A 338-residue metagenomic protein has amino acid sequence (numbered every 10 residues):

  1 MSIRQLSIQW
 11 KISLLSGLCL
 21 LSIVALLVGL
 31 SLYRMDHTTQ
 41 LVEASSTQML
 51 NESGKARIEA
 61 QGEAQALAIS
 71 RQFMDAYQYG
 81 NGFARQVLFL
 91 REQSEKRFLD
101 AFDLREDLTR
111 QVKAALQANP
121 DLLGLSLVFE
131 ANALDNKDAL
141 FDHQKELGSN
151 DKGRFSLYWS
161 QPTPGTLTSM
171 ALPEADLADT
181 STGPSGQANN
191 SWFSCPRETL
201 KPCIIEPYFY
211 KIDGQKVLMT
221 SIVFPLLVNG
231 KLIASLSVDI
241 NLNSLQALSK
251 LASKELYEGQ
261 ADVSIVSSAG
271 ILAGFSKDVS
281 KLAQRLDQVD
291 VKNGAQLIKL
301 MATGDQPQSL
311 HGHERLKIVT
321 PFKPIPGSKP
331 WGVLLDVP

Functional and structural regions predicted by a protein language model:
M1-Q5: Short, Lys/Arg-rich, polar N-terminal cytosolic tail immediately upstream of the first transmembrane signal-anchor
Q9-S13, G17-L123, P202: Juxtamembrane extracytoplasmic/periplasmic/luminal helical "stalk" adjacent to the first N-terminal
E59, Y77, T109-K113, N190-F193 (+3 more regions): Extracytoplasmic/secreted envelope proteins and their assembly/folding machinery, especially bacterial periplasmic
S70, S185-N190, D239, S267 (+1 more regions): Amphipathic alpha-helical bundle/coiled-coil segments
D107-A115, F209-K211, S235, D239-K281: Solvent-exposed, extracytoplasmic
Q117-K201, P207-G214, L272-V291: Extracellular/periplasmic ligand-sensing ectodomains of membrane signal-transduction proteins
T199-I205, G259, A302-Q308: PAS/PAS-like sensory domains
I222-A234, V238-I240, S268, S280 (+1 more regions): Extracellular/periplasmic juxtamembrane segments that couple receptor/chemosensory ectodomains to their
